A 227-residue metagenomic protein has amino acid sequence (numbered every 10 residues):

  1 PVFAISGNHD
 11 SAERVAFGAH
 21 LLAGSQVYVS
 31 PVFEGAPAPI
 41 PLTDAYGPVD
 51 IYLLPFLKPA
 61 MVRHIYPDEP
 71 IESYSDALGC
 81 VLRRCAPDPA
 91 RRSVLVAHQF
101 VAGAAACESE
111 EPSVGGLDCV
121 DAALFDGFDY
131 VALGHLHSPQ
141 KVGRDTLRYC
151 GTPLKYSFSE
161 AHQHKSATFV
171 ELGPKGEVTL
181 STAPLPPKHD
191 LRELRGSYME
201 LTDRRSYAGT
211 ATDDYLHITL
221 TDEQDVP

Functional and structural regions predicted by a protein language model:
P1-P227: Extended recognition/assembly regions associated with phosphoester-bond processing machinery
